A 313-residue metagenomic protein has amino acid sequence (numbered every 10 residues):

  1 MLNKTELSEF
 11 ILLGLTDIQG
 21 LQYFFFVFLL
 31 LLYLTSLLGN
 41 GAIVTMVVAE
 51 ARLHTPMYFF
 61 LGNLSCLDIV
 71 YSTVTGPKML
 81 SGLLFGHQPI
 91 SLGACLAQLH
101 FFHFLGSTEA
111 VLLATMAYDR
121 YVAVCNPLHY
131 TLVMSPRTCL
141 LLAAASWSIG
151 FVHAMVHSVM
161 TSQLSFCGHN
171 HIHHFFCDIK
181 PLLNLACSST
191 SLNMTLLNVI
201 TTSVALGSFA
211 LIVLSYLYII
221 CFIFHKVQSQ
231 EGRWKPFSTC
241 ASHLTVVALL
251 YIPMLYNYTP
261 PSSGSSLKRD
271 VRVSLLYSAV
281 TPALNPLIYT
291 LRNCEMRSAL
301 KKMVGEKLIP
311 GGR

Functional and structural regions predicted by a protein language model:
M1-R313: Transmembrane helical core of 7TM receptor-like proteins
